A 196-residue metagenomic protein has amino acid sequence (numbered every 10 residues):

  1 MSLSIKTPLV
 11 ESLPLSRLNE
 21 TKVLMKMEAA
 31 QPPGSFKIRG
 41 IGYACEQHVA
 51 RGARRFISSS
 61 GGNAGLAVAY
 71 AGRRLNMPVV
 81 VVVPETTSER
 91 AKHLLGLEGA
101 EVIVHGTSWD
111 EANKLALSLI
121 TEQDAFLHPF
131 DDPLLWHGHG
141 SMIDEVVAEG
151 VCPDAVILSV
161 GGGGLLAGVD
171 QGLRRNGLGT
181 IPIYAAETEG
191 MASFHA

Functional and structural regions predicted by a protein language model:
M1-A196: PLP-dependent amino-acid enzyme catalytic core
